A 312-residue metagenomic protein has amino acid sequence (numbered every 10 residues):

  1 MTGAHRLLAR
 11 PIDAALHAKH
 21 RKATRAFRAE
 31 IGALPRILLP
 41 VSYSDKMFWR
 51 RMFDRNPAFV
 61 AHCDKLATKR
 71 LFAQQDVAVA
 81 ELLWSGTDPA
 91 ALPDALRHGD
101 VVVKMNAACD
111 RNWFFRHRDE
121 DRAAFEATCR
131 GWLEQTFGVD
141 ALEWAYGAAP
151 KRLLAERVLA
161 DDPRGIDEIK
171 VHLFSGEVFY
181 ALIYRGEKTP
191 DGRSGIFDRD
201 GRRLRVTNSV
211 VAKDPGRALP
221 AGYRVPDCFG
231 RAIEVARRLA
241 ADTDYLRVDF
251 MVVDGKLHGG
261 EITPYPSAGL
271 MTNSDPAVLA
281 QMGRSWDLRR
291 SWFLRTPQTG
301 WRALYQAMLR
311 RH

Functional and structural regions predicted by a protein language model:
M1-D54, W292-H312: Membrane-proximal basic amphipathic "stem/tether" segments
P40-S42, Y223, D227, V252-H312: C-terminal active-site "lid" helix and adjoining low-complexity regulatory extension at the edge of ATP-using catalytic
Y43-F114, R130-L142, R152: A conserved helix-loop-beta module that forms one wall/lid of the active-site cleft in ATP-utilizing catalytic domains
T87-A90, A107-D110, A160-D162, F174-F179 (+5 more regions): Short, solvent-exposed loop/turn segments at secondary-structure junctions
F114, P190-F197, G269-N273: A short, polar/proline- and glycine-enriched secondary-structure boundary/capping micro-motif
F114-E120, F174: Short beta-strand-to-turn element immediately C-terminal to the catalytic PLP-Schiff-base lysine in fold type I
E126-A212: Phosphate-binding site of ATP-dependent enzymes
Y146-R152, G195-L257: A long amphipathic alpha-helix within ATP-dependent nucleotide-binding catalytic cores
